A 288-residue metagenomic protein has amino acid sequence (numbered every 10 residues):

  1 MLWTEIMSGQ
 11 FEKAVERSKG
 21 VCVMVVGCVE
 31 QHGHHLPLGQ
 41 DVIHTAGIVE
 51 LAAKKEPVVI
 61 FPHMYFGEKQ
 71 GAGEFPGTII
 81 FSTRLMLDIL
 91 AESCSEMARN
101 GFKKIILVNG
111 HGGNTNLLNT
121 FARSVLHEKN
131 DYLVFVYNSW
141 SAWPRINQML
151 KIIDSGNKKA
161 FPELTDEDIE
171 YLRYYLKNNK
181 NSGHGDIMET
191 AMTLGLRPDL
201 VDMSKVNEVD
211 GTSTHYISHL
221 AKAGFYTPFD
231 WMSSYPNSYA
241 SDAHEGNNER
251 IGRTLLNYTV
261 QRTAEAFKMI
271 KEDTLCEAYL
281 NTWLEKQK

Functional and structural regions predicted by a protein language model:
M1-R84, D88-K104, G112-K288: Extended, histidine- and acidic-residue-enriched regions that form the cofactor-binding/catalytic faces
